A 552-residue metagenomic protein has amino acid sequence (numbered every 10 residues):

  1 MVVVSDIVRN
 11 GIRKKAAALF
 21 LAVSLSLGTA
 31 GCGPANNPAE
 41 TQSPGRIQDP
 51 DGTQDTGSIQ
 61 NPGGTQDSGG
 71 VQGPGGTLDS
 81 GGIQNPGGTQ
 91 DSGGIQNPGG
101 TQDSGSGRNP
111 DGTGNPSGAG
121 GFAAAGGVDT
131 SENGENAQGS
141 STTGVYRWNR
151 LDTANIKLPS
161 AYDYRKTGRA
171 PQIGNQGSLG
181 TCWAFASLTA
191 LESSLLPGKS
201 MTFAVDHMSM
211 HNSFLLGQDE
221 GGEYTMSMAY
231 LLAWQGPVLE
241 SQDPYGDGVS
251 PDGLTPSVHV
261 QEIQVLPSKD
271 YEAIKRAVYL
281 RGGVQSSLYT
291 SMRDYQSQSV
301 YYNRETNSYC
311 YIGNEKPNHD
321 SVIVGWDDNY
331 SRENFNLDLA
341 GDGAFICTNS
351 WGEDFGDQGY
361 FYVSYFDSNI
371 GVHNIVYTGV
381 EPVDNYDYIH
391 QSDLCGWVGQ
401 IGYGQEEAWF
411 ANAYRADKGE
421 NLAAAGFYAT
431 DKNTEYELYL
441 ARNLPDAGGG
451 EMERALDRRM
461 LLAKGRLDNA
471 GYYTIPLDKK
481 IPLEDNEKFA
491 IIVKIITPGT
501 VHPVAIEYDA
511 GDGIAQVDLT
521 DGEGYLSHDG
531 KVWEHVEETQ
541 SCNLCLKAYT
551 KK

Functional and structural regions predicted by a protein language model:
M1-I12: N-terminal secretory signal peptides that target proteins for export/translocation
A17-L25: Hydrophobic helical h-region of N-terminal Sec-dependent signal peptides in bacterial secretory/periplasmic proteins
L27-T41: Sec-dependent signal peptide cleavage junction
P38-A119: Long, intrinsically disordered low-complexity tandem-repeat segments
G126-A423, Y428-G465, V504, Y508: Catalytic-core signature of thiol
A425, Y473-A515: Short, well-structured beta-strand segments enriched in hydrophobic/aromatic residues within extracellular or lumenal
A463-G471, L483: Short proline/glycine- and polar residue-rich coil/turn motifs
D509-K552: PGST-rich, cysteine-poor low-complexity/disordered linker and tail segments that act as flexible spacers
